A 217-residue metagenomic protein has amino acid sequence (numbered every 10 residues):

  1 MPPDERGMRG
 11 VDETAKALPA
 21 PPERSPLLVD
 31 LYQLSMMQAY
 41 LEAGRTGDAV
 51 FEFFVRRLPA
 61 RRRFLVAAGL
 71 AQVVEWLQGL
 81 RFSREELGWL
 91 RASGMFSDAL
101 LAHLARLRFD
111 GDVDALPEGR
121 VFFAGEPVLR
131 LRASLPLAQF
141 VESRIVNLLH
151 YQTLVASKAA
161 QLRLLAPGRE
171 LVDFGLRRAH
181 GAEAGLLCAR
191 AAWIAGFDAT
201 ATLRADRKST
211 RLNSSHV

Functional and structural regions predicted by a protein language model:
R6: Cationic, low-complexity basic patches in intrinsically disordered or flexible, solvent-exposed regions
R9-G47, R57-P59, M95, L101-D110 (+2 more regions): Buried, small/hydrophobic-residue-enriched core segments of structured protein domains
R45-R106: N-terminal, Lys/Arg-enriched amphipathic/low-complexity engagement segments that precede the first folded domain
L212-V217: Positively charged, low-complexity/disordered segments
